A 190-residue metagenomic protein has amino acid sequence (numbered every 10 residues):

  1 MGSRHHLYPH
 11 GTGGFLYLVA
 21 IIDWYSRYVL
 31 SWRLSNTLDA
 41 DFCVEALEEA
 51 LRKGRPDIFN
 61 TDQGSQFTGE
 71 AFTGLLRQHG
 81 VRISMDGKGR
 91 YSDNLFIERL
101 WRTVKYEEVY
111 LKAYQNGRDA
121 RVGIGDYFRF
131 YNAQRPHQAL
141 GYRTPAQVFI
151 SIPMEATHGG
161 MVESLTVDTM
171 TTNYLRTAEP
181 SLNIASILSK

Functional and structural regions predicted by a protein language model:
M1-K190: Charged DNA-binding/catalytic regions of mobile-element recombinases
